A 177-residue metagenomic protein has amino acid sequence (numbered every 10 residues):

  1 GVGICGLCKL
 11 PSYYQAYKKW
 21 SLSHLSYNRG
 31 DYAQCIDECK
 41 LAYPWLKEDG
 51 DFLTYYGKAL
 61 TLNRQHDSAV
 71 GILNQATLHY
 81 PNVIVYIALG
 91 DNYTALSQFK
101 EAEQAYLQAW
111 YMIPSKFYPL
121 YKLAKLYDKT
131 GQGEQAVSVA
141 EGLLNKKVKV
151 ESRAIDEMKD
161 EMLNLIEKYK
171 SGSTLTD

Functional and structural regions predicted by a protein language model:
G3-G30, Q34: Hydrophobic alpha-helical transmembrane segments in integral membrane proteins
W20, D51-Y55, I84-A88, Y118-K122 (+1 more regions): Alpha-solenoid helical repeat scaffolds
P44, N74-L78, L107-Y111, N145: Conserved structural position within tetratricopeptide repeats
K47-E48, Y80-P81, P114, V148: Short coil turns that delineate tetratricopeptide repeat
